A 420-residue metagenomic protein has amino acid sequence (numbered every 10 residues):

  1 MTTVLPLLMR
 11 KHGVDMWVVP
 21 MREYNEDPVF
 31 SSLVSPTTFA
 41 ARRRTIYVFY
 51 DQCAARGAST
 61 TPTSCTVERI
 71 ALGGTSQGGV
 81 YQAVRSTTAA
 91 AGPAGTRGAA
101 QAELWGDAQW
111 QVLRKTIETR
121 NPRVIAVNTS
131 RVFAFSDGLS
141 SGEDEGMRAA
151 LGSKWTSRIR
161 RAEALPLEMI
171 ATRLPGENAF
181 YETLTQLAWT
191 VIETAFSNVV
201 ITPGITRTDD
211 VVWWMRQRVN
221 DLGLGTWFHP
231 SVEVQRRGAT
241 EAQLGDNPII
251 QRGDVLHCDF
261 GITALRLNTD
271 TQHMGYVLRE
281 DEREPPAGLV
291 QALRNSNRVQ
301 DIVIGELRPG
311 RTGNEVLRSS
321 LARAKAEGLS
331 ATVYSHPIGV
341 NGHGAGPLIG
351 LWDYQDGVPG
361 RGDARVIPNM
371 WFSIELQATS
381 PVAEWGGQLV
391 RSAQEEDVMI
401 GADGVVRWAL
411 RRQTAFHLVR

Functional and structural regions predicted by a protein language model:
M1-R420: Active-site neighborhoods and metal-handling regions in enzymes and metal-associated proteins
